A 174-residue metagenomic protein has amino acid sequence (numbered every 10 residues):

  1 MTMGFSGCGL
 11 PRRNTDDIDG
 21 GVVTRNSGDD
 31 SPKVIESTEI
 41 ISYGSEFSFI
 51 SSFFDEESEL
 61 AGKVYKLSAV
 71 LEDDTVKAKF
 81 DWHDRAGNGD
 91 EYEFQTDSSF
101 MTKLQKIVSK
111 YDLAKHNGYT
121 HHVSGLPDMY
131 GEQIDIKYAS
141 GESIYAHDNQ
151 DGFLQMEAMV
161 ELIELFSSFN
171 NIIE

Functional and structural regions predicted by a protein language model:
M1-M3: Bacterial N-terminal signal peptides
F5-G7: C-terminal motif of bacterial Sec signal peptides marking the signal peptidase cleavage site
L10-E59, Y92-F94, K106-I107, A114-E174: Short, well-ordered, aromatic-rich surface patches in folded extracellular/luminal domains
S58-D84, K137-I144: Amphipathic N-proximal alpha-helical interface segments
K79-H116: A short-motif feature that recognizes glycine-rich, charge-decorated loops that bind or process nucleotide phosphates
